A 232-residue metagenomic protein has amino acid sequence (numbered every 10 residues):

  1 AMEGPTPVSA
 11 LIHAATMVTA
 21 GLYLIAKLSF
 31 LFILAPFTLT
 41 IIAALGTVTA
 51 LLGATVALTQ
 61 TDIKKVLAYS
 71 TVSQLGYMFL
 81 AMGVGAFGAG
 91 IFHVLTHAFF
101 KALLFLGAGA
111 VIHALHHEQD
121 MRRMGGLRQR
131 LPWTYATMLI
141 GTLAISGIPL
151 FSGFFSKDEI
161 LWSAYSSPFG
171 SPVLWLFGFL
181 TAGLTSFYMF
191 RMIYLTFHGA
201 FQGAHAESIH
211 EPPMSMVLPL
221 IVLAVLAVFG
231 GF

Functional and structural regions predicted by a protein language model:
A1-S215, L226-F232: Hydrophobic transmembrane alpha-helices and their helix-loop junctions in integral membrane proteins
L218: His/Asp/Glu-rich metal/cofactor-coordinating catalytic motifs and the adjacent surface-exposed loops that frame enzyme
